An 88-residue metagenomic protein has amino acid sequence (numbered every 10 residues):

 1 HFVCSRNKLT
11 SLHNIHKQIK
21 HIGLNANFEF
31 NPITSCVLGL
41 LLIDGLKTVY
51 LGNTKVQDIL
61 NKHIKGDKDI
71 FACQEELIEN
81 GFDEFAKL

Functional and structural regions predicted by a protein language model:
H1-L9, N14-T34, L38-Q57: Concave beta-strand-loop units of leucine-rich repeat
L42, K47-L88: N-terminal capping/linker segments that flank leucine-rich repeat
